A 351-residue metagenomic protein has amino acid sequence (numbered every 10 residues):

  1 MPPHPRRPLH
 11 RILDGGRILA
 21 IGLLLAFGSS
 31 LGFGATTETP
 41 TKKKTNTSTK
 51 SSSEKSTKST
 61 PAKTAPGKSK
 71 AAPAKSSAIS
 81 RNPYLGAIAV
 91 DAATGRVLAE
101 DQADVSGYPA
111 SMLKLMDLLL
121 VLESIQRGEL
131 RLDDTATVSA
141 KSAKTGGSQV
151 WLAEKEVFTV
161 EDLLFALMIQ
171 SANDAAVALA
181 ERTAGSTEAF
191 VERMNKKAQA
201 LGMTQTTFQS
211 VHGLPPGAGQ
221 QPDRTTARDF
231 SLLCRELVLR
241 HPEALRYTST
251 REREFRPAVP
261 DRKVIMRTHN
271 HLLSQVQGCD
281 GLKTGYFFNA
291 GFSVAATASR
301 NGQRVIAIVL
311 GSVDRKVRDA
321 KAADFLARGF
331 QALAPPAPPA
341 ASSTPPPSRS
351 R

Functional and structural regions predicted by a protein language model:
M1-L85, Q331-R351: N-terminal secretory targeting signals
P8, D14, S111, D280 (+1 more regions): Short alpha-helical segments used as structural interaction elements across diverse proteins
I18, L118-V121, I169, E181 (+3 more regions): Residues within well-ordered alpha-helical secondary structure of globular protein domains
G28-G32, R131, M168, A320: Short, flexible coil/linker elements and helix-boundary hinge sites characteristic of intrinsically disordered
A35-K42, K75, S80-L85, V160-E161 (+1 more regions): Penicillin-recognizing serine hydrolase domain
K42, K63, G67-R228, V238: Active-site-adjacent loops and short helices of periplasmic peptidoglycan-processing enzymes
